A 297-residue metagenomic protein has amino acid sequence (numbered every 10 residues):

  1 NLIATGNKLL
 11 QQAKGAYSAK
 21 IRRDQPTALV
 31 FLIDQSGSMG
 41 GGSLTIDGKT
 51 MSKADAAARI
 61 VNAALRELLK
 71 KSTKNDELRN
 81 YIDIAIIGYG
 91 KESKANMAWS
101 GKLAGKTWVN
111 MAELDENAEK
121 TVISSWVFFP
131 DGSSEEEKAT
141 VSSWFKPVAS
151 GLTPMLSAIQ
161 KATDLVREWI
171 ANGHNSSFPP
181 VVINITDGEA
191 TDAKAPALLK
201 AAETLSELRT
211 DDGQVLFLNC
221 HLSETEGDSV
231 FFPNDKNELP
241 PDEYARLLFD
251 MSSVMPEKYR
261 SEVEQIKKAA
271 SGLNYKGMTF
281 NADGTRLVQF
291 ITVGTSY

Functional and structural regions predicted by a protein language model:
N1-K53, T163, R167-N175: Acidic, polar low-complexity linker/tail segments
F31-S36, A57, I86, A162-T163 (+1 more regions): DG-centered beta-turn motif at the end of beta-strands
M39, E92-A95, G188-P196: Short acidic, S/G/P-rich loop/turn micro-motifs used as interaction or catalytic elements
M39-Y81: …and closely analogous acidic/polar surface helices at protein-protein or active-site interfaces in A-domain-like
T50-V61, P147-A162, K194, D283: Phosphate/oxyanion-binding active-site loops and adjacent basic polyanion-contact surfaces
E77-V141, D228-E238: Short beta-strand-loop
M111-S177, L216-D228: Von Willebrand factor
L205-Y297: Von Willebrand factor type A / integrin I
